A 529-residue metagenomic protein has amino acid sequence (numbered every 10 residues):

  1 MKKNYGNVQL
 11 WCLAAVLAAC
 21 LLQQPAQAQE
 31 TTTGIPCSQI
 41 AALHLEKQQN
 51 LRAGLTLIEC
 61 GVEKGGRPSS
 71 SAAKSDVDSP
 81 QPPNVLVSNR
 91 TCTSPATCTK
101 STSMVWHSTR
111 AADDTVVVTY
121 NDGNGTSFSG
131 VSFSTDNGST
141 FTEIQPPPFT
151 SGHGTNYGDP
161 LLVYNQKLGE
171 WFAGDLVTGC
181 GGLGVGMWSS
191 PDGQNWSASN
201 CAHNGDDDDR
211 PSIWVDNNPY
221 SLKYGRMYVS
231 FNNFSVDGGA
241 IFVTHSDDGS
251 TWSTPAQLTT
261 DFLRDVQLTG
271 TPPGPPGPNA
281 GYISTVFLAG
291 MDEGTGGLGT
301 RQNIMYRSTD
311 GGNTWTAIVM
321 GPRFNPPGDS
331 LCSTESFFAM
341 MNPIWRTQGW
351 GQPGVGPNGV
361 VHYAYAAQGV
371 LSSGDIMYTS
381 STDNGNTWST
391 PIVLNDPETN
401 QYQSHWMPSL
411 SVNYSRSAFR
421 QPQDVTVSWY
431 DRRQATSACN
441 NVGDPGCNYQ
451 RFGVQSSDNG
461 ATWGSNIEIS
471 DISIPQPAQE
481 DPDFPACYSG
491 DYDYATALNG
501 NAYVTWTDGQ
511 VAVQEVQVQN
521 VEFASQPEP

Functional and structural regions predicted by a protein language model:
K2-C12: Bacterial N-terminal signal peptides that target proteins for export
K2-N4, A18, G154, E515: A subset of signal/propeptide-processing and intrinsically disordered low-complexity segments in secreted/extracellular
W11-C20: Bacterial N-terminal signal peptides
Q24-A28: Sec/Tat signal peptide C-region and signal peptidase I cleavage site
Q29-P529: C-terminal PAP-associated
